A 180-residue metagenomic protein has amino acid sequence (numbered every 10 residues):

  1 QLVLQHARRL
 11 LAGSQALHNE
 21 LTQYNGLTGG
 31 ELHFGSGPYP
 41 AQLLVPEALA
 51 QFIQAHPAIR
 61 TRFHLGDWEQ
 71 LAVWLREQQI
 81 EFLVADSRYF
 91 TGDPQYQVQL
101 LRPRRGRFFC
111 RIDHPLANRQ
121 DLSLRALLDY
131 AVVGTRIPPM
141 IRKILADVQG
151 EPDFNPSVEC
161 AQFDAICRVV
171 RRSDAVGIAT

Functional and structural regions predicted by a protein language model:
Q1-Q23, G29: Alpha-helical "hinge/linker" immediately C-terminal to small N-terminal DNA-binding modules
L27-F90, C160: Central regulatory/effector-binding core of bacterial HTH transcription factors
F34, W74-R76, L127, R168-D174: Hydrophobic residues within well-ordered alpha-helices
I59-D67, G134-T135, P152-A165: Short beta-strand-to-loop elements that line the ligand-binding cleft of bilobed periplasmic-binding protein-like
Q70-L71, D93, Q97, D164-I166: Short acidic active-site motifs
E81-A85, A175-T180: Paired acidic/hydrophobic, glycine-rich loop segments that form the ligand-binding mouth/hinge of periplasmic-binding
D86, L116-A117, L124, L128-P152: Secondary-structure junction motif
Q95-V132: Flexible hinge/capping segments at coil-to-helix
